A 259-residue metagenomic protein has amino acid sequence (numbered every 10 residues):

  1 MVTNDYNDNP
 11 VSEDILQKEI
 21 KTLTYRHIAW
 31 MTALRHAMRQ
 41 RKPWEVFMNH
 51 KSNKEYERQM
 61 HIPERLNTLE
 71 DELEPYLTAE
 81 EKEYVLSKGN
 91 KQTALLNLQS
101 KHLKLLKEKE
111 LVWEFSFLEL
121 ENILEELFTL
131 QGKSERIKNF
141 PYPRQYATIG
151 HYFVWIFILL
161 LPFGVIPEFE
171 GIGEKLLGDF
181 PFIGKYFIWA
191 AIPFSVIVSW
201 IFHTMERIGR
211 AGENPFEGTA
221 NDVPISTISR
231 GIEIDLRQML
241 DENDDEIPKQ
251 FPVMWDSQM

Functional and structural regions predicted by a protein language model:
M1-Q40, S229-M259: Acidic, Ser/Thr-rich low-complexity segments on the non-lumenal side of membrane proteins
S12, L77, E81-Y84, L98 (+10 more regions): A generic structural signal for ordered alpha-helices
I15, I20-V154, G164-G171: Long, contiguous internal "core" modules enriched in hydrophobic/ aromatic residues
A29, A94, F115, N122 (+9 more regions): Generic recognition of stable, solvent-exposed alpha-helical segments in well-folded globular domains
K42, V46-N49, L111, Y146 (+5 more regions): Structured alpha-helical bundle/scaffold domains in large eukaryotic membrane-trafficking regulators
N53, M60-H61, F153, F157-L161 (+4 more regions): Alpha-helix boundary/capping detector
G132-E213: Alpha-helical transmembrane segments and their immediate juxtamembrane boundary regions in integral membrane proteins
I183-K185, A191, S199-M259: Cytosolic/matrix-facing juxtamembrane and C-terminal tails of multi-pass cellular membrane proteins
